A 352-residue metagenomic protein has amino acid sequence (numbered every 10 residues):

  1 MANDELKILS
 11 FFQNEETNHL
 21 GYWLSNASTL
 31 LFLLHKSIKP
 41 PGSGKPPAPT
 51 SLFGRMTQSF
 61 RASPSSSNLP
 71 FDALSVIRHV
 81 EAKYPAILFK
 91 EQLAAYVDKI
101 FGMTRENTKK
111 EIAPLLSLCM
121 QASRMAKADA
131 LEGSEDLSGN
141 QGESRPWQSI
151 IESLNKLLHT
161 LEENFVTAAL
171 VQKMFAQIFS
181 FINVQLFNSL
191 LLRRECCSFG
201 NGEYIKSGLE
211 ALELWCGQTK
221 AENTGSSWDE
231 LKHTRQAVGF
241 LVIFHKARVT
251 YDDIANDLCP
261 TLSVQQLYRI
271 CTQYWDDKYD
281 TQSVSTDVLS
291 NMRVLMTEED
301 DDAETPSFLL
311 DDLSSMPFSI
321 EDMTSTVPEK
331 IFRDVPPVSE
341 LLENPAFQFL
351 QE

Functional and structural regions predicted by a protein language model:
M1-K206: Extended cytosolic scaffolds built from alpha-helical repeats
R193, G200-E352: Eukaryotic terminal intrinsically disordered regions
